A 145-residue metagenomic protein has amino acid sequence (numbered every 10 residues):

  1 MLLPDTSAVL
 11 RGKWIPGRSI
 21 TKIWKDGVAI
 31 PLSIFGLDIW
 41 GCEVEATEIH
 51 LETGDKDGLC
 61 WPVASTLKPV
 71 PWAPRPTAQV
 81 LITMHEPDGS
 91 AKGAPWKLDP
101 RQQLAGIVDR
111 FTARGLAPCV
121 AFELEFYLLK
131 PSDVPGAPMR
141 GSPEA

Functional and structural regions predicted by a protein language model:
M1-A145: ATP/Mg2+-dependent ligation/transfer catalytic cores
